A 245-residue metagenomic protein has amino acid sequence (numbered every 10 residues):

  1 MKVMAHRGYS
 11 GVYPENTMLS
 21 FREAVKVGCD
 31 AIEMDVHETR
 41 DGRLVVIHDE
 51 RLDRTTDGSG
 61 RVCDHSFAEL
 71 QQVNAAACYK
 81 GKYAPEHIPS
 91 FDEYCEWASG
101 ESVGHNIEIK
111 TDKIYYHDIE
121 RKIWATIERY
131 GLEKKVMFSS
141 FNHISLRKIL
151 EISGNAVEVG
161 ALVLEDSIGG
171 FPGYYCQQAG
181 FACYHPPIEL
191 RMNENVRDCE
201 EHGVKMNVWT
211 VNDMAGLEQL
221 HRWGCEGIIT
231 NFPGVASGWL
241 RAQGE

Functional and structural regions predicted by a protein language model:
M1-E245: Phosphate-group recognition and catalysis centered on beta-loop-alpha active-site segments
